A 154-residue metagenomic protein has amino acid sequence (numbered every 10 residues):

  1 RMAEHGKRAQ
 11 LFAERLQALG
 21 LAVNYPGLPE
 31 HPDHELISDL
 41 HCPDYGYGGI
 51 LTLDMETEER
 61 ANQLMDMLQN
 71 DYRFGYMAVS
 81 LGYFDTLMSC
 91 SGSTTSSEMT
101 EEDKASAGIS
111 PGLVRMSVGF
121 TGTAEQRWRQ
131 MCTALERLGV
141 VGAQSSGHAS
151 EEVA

Functional and structural regions predicted by a protein language model:
R1, L53, G119: Glycine- and other small-residue-rich loops at beta-strand/loop junctions that grip anionic moieties
R1-K7: Conserved anion/nucleotide-ligand pocket segment
H5, H31, S96: Histidine-centered active-site/metal-ligand motif
Q10-T86, M99-A105, A143-A149, V153: Conserved small-domain helix->loop->beta segment predominantly found in fold-type I
E59, T86-A154: PLP-dependent enzyme catalytic core of the Aspartate aminotransferase-like
